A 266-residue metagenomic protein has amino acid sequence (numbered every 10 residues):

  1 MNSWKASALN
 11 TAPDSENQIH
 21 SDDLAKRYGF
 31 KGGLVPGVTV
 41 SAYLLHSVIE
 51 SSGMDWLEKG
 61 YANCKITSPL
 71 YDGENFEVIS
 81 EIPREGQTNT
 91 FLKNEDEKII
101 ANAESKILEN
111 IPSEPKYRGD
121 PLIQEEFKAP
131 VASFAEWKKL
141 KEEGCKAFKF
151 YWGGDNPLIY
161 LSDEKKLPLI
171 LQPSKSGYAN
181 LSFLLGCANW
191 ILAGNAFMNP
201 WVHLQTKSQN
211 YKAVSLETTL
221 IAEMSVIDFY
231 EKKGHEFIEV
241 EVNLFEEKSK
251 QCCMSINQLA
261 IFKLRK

Functional and structural regions predicted by a protein language model:
M1-A6, I66, Y71-W137, N210-K266: HotDog/MaoC-like acyl-thioester-processing domains
M1-E58, P112-Q205: Hot-dog-fold acyl-thioester-processing enzymes
T39-R84, N102, L181-V226, M254-S255: Hydrophobic beta-strand-centered segment that forms part of the acyl-chain substrate-binding groove
